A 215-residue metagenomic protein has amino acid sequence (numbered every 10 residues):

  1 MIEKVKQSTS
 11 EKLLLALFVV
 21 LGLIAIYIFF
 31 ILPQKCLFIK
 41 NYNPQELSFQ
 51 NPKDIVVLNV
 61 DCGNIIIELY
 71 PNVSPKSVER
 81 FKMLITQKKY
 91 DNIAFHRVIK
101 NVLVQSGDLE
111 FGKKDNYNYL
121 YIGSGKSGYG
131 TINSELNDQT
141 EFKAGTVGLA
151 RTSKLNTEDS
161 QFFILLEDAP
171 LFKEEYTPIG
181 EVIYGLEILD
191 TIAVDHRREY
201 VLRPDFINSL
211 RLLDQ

Functional and structural regions predicted by a protein language model:
M1-Q215: Cyclophilin-like peptidyl-prolyl cis-trans isomerases
